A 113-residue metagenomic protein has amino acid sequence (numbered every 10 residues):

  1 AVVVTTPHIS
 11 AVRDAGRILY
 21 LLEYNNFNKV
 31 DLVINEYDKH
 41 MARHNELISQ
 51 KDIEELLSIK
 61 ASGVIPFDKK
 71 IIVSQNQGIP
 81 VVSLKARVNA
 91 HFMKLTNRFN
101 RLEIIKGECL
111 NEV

Functional and structural regions predicted by a protein language model:
A1, Y20-L21, S49-Q50: Glycine-rich, phosphate-binding/catalytic loops in enzymes
A1-I9: Inter-motif core of Ras-like GTPase G domains
H8-A11, D38-H40: Short, catalytically relevant binding-site loops at active-site mouths
A11-Y20: A general structural motif
Y24-V113: C-terminal lobe/tail of nucleotide-utilizing enzymes
